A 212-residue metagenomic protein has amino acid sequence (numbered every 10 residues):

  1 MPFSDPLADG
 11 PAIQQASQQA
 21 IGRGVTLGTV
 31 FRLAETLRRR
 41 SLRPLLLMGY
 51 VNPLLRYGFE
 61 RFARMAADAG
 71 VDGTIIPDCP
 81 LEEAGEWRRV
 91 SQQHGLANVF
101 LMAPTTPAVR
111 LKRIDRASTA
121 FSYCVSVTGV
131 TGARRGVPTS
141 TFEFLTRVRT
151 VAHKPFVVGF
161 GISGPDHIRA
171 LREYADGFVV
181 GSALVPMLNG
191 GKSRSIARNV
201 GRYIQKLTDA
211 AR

Functional and structural regions predicted by a protein language model:
M1-L42, R56-F59, K192-Q205: Conserved N-terminal beta1-alpha1 strand-loop-helix module at the mouth
M1-P6, A69-I75, P80, C124-G132 (+2 more regions): Glycine-rich phosphate-binding active-site loops on the catalytic face of alpha/beta enzymes
G22-R23, L101, L111-T150, M187-G191: Glycine/Thr-rich beta-alpha phosphate-binding loop at enzyme active sites
G22-V25, G70-E83, A97-T106, R134: Catalytic beta/alpha-barrel core
R40-Y50, S91-L101, R149-F160: Short beta-strand/loop segments at the ligand-binding rim of alpha/beta enzyme cores
M48-R56, P80-L81, M102-T106, P155-P165: Glycine-rich beta-to-alpha transition loops that act as phosphate-gripper elements at the mouths of alpha/beta enzyme
A66, I114, V148, L171 (+1 more regions): Conserved, mostly hydrophobic/aromatic
T106-R116, V158, I162-F178: Catalytic cores of alpha/beta
